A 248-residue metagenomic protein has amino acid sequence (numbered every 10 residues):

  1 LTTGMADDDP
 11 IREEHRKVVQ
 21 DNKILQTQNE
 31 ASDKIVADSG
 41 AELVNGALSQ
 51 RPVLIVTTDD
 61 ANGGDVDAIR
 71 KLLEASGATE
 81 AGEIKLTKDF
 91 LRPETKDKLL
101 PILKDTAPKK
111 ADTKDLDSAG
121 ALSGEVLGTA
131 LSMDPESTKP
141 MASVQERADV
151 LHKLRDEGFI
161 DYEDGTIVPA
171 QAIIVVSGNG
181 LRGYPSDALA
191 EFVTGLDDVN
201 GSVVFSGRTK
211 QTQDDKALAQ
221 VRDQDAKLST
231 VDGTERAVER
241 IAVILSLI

Functional and structural regions predicted by a protein language model:
T2-V44: Long, leucine- and charge-enriched amphipathic alpha-helices that form heptad-repeat coiled-coil/leucine-zipper-like
D38-G40, G158-F159, A190: Alpha-helical scaffolding within the catalytic cores of extracellular/periplasmic polymer-degrading hydrolases
A41-D105: Structured, soluble extracytoplasmic/luminal domains of envelope-associated proteins
N45, T57-D65, D115, A119 (+3 more regions): Extracytoplasmic/periplasmic, Sec-exported soluble proteins
D65, I69, S123, E146 (+2 more regions): Stable alpha-helical elements in mature extracytoplasmic
T87-G180: A substrate-binding/cap region within the structured catalytic cores of diverse enzymes
V168-I248: Extracytoplasmic/luminal low-complexity segments enriched in Pro/Gly and acidic/polar residues that act as flexible
